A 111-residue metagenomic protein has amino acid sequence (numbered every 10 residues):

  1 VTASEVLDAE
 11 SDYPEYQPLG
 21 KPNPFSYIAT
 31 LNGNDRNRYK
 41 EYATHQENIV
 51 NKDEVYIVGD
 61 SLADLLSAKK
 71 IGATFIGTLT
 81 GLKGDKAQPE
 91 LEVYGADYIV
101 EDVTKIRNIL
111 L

Functional and structural regions predicted by a protein language model:
V1-Y56, L62, K70-I71: Substrate-recognition "cap/lid" segment bordering the active-site pocket of phosphatases
E5-D8, G77, E101: Structural signal for conserved beta-strand scaffold positions within catalytic alpha/beta enzyme cores
A9, G81, T104: Residue-level "edge-of-site" marker
Y56-Y98: Acidic, Mg2+-coordinating phosphoryl-transfer loop and its flanking beta/alpha structural elements, shared across
D97-K105: Short acidic-hydrophobic, aromatic-tinged amphipathic segments that line or gate anion-handling sites
I106-L111: Short amphipathic alpha-helix with an adjacent loop that forms part of the alpha/beta core around
